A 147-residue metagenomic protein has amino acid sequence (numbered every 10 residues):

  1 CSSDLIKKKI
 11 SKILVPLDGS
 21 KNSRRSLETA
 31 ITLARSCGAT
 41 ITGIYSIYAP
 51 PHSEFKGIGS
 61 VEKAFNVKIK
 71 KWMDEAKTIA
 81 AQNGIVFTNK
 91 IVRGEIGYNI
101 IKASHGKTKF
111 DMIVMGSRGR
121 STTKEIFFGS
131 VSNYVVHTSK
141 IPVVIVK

Functional and structural regions predicted by a protein language model:
C1-L5, A103-K147: Gly/Ser-rich helix-loop-strand patches that form or flank binding pockets for ribonucleotide-derived cofactors
K7-K56, I79-N83: Small/aliphatic-rich secondary-structure junction motif
K8, T78-I113: Structural beta-alpha unit
S26, S53-K56, I100-K102, E125-F127: Short, well-ordered secondary-structure micro-motifs
T42, T88, V144: Conserved beta-strand positions in the Rossmann-like core of class I SAM-dependent methyltransferases
P50-P51, G97, T122: Generic structural signal for helix capping and beta-alpha/helix-loop junctions
S60-K71: A short acidic, glycine-rich active-site loop that binds or catalyzes chemistry on phosphate/adenosine moieties
